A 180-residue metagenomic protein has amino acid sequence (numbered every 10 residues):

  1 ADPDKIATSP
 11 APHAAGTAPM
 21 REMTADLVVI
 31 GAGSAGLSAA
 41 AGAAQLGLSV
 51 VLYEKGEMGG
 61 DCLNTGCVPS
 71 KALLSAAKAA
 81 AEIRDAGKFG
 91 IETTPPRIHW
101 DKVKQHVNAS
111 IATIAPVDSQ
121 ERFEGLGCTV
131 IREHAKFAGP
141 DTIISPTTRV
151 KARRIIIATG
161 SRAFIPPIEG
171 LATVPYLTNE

Functional and structural regions predicted by a protein language model:
D2-A25, A41-L48, Y53-E180: Glycine-rich flavin
G31-S34, K55-G56: Glycine-rich Rossmann-fold phosphate-binding loop(s) that bind the pyrophosphate of adenine dinucleotide cofactors
L37: Residues forming the Rossmann-fold NAD(P)(H) cofactor-binding site
